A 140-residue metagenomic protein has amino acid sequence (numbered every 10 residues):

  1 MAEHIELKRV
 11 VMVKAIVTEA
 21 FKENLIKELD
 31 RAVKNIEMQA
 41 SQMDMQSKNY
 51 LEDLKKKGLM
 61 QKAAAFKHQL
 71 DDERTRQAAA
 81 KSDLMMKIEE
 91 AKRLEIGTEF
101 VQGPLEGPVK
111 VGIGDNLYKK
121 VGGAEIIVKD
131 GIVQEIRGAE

Functional and structural regions predicted by a protein language model:
M1-I26: Short, charge-rich amphipathic alpha-helices with coiled-coil/heptad character
K22, L29-I36, A40-M43, L70 (+3 more regions): Amphipathic alpha-helical coiled-coil segments
I36-K62: Extended alpha-helical coiled-coil "stalk/arm" regions that act as elongated linkers or oligomerization scaffolds
E52, K56-M86: Long, charge-rich amphipathic alpha-helical coiled-coil "stalk/tentacle" segments that mediate oligomerization
R74-A124: Coiled-coil termination/hinge junctions
I127-V128: Hydrophobic alpha-helical segments used as single-pass signal-anchor/transmembrane membrane anchors and their immediate
R137-G138: Short clusters of small/polar residues that mark proteolytic maturation junctions
